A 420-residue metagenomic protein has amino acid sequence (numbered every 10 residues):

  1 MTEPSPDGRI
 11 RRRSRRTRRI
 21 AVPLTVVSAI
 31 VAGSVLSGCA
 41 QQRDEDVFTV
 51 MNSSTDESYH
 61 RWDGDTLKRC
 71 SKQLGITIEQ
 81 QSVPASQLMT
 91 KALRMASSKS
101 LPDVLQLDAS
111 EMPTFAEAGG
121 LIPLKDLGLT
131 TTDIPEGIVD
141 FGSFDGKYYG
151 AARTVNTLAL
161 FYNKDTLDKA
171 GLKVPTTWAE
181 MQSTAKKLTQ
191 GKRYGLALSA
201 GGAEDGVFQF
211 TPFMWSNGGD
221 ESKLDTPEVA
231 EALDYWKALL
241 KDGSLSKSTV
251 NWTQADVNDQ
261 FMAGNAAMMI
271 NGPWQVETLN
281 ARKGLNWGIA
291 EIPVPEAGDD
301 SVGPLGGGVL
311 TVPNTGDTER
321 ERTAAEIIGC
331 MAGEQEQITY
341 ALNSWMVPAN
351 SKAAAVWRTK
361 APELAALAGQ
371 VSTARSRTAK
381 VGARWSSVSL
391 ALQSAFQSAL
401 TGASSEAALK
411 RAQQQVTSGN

Functional and structural regions predicted by a protein language model:
T2-E3, T77, D168, V371-N420: Conserved C-terminal helix/tail region of periplasmic/extracytoplasmic solute-binding proteins
T2-T114, E296-G298, E319, T323 (+2 more regions): Conserved N-terminal structural module of periplasmic/extracytoplasmic solute-binding proteins
S53, Y235-R320: Extracytoplasmic/periplasmic substrate-binding proteins
R94-M95, P102-D103, T131-D165, G195 (+2 more regions): A structural signal for short loop-to-beta-strand junctions that line the ligand-binding cleft of periplasmic/secreted
A109-T157, Q182, G206-Q209, G288-A290: Hinge/lid segment of periplasmic solute-binding proteins
I122-E136, A200, W215-D234, A281-R282 (+4 more regions): Short, solvent-exposed loop/beta-turn-alpha elements that line the ligand-binding surface or hinge of extracytoplasmic
A185-L188, S222-V250: Glycine-centered hinge/linker elements that transmit conformational signals in sensory and ligand-binding systems
A341-A391: Long, aromatic- and glycine/proline-rich binding clefts that accommodate carbohydrate-like moieties
